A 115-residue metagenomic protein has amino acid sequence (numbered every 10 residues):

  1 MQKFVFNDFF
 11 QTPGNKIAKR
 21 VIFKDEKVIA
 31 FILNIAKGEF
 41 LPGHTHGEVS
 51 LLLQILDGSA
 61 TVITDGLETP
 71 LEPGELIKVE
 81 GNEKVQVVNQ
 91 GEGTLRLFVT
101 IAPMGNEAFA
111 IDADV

Functional and structural regions predicted by a protein language model:
M1-I29, P42, A108-V115: A short, N-terminal "cap"/entry segment at the start of jelly-roll beta-barrel domains of the cupin/DSBH fold
E26-V28, A36-E39, D57-A60, P103-E107: Short, charged/polar surface micro-motifs in flexible loops or helix N-caps
V28, K37, E48, L67 (+2 more regions): A generic "binding-loop/recognition-motif" signal
I32, L52, L67-P70: Short, surface-exposed secondary-structure edge patches
N34-A36, T45-V62, T100: Short, conserved beta-strand element in jelly-roll/cupin
G66-G81: Short acidic-glycine-tyrosine-enriched beta hairpin
G81-N106: Ligand-binding loop in jelly-roll beta-barrel domains
